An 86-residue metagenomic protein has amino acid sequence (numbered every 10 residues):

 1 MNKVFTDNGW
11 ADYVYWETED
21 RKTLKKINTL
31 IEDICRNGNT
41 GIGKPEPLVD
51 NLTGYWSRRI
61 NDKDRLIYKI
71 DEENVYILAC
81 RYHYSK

Functional and structural regions predicted by a protein language model:
N2, A11-L24, T29, I42 (+3 more regions): Enriched for short, Lys/Arg-rich terminal
T6: Residue-level signal for threonine
G9-W10, G38: Non-catalytic effector/regulatory segments
